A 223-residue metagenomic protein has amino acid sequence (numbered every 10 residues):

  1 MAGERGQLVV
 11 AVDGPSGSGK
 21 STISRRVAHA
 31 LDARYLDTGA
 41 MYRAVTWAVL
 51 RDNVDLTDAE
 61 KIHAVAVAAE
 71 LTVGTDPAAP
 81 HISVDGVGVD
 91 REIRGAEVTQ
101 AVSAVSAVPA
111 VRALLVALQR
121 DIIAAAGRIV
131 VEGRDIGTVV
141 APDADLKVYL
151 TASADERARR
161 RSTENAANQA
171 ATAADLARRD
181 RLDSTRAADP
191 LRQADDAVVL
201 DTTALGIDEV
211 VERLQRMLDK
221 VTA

Functional and structural regions predicted by a protein language model:
V10-V12: Hydrophobic anchor at the beta1->P-loop junction of P-loop NTPases
P15: P-loop (Walker A) phosphate-binding loop of NTP-binding proteins
K20: Conserved lysine of the Walker
I23: Hydrophobic positions on the alpha1 helix immediately C-terminal to the Walker A/P-loop
H29-G95: N-terminal phosphate/diphosphate-binding loop that engages ATP/GTP or pyrophosphate donors across diverse enzyme folds
G39, G86, L115, V130 (+1 more regions): Residue-level signal for inorganic ion chemistry
G74, I122-A126, I136-V139, D143 (+1 more regions): Small-molecule kinase domains that catalyze NTP-dependent phosphoryl transfer to phosphate-bearing small molecules
D90-E164: ATP-dependent NMP and nucleoside kinases share a basic, alpha-helical "lid"
